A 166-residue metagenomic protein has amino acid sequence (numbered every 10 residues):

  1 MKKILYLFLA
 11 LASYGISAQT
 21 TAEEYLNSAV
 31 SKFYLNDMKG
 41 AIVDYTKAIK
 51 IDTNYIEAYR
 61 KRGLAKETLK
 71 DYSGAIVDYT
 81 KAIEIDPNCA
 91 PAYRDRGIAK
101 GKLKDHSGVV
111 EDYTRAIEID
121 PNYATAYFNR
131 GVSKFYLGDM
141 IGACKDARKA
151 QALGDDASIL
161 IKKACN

Functional and structural regions predicted by a protein language model:
K2-N166: Alpha-helical tetratricopeptide repeat
